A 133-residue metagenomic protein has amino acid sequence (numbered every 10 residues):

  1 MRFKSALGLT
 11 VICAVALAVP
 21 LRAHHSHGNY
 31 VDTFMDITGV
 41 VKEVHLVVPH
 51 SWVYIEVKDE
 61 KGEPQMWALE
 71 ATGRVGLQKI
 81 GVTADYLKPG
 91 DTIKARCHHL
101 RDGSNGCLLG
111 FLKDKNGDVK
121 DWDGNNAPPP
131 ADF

Functional and structural regions predicted by a protein language model:
G8-A18: Bacterial N-terminal signal peptides
V19-A23: Sec/Tat signal peptide C-region and signal peptidase I cleavage site
G39-V41: Conserved hydrophobic positions within beta-strands
V47-K58: Short aromatic-glycine-enriched beta-strand elements
E70-K79: Short, structured beta-strand/loop micro-motifs enriched in basic residues and often containing a Trp
K79-K94: Short nucleic-acid-contacting surface segments enriched for D/E, G, S/T with interspersed K/R
L100-G124: OB-fold/S1-family single-stranded nucleic acid-binding modules
